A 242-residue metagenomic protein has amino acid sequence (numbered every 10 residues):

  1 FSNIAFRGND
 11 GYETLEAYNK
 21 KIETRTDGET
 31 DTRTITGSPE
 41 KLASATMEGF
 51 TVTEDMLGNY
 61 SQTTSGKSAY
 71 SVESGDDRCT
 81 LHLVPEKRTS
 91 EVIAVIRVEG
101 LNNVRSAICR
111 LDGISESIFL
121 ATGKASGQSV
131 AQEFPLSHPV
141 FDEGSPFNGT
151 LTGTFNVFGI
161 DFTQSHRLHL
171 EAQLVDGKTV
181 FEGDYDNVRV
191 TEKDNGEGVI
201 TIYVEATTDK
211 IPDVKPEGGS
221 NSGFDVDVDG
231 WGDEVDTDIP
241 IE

Functional and structural regions predicted by a protein language model:
F1-D10, E16-A17, V104-E192: Tryptophan-paired
F1-K87: Short, low-hydrophobicity acidic/polar segments
G11-T14, D31, E40, V52 (+9 more regions): Polar low-complexity intrinsically disordered regions enriched in Ser/Thr and small residues
R78-T80, E91-I93, T152: Intrinsic-disorder/low-complexity, polar/charged segments enriched in Ser/Thr/Lys/Arg/Asp/Glu/Gln
P85-R97: A short, Gly/Thr-enriched small/hydrophobic beta-strand-prone motif that recurs across taxa
G100-L101: N-terminal onset of structured domains
F158-E242: Hydrophilic extracytoplasmic domains
